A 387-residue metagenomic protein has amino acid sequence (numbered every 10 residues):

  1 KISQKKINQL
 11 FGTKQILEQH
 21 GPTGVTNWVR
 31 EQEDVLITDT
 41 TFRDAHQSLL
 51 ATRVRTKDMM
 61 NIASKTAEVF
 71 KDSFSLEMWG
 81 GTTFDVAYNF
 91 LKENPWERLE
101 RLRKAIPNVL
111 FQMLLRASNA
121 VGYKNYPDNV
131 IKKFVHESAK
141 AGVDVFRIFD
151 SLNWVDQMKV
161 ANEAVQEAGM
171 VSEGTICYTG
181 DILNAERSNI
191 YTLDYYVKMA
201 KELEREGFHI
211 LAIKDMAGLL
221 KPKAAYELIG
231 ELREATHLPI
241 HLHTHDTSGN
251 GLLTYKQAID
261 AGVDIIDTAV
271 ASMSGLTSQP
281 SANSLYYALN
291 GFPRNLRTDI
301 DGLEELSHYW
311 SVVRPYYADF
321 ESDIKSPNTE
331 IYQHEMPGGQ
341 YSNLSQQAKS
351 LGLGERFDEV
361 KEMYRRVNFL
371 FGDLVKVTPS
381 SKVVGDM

Functional and structural regions predicted by a protein language model:
K1-R147, S151-M387: Catalytic cores and adjacent flexible loops of soluble metabolic enzymes that perform enolate/carbanion chemistry on
